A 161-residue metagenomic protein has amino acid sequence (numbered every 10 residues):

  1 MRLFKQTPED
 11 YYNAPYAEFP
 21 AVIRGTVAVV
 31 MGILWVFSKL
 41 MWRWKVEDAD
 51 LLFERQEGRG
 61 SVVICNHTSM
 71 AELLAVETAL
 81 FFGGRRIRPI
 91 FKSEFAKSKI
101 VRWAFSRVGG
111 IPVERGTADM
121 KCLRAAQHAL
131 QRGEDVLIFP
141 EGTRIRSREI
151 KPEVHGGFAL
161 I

Functional and structural regions predicted by a protein language model:
R2-D50, K99-V108: A transmembrane-helix-recognition feature enriched in membrane-embedded lipid enzymes and envelope glyco-/phospholipid
I23, R43-I161: Soluble catalytic domains of membrane acyltransferases
